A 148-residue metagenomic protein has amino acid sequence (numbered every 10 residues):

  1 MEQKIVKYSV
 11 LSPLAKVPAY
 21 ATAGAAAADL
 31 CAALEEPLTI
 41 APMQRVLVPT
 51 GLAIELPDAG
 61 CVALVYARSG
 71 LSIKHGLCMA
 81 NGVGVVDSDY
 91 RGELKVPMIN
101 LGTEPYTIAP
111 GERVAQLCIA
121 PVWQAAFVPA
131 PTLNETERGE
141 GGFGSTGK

Functional and structural regions predicted by a protein language model:
M1-K148: DUTPase catalytic domain/fold
